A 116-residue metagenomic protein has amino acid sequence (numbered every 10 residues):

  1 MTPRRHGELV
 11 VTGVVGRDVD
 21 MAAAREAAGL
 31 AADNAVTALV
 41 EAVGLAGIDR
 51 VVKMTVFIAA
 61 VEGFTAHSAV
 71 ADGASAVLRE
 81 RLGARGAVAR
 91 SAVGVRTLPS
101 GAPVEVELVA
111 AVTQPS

Functional and structural regions predicted by a protein language model:
M1-S116: Short, polar/acidic, helix-capping and beta-turn segments at strand->helix junctions that line the mouths
